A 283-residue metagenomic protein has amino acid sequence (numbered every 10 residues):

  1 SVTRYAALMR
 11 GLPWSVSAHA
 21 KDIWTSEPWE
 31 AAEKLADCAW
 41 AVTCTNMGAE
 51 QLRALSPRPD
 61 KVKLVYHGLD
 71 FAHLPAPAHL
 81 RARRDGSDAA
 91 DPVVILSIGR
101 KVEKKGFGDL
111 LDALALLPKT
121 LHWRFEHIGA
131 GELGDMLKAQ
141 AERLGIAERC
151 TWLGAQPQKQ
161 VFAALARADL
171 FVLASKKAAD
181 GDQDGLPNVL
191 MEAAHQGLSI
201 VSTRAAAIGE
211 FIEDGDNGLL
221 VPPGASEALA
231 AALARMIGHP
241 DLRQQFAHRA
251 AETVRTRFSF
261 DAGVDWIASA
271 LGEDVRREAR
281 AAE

Functional and structural regions predicted by a protein language model:
S26-E30, R53, L69-G86, A90-D91: Acidic anion/phosphate-binding donor-loop and adjacent secondary structure in glycosyltransferase catalytic cores
M47, G68: Carbohydrate-associated surface elements
G86-K105, L111-L114, E126: Conserved donor-binding/catalytic core segment of Leloir-type glycosyltransferases
M136-K159: Nucleotide-activated donor-binding/catalytic signature segment of Leloir-type glycosyltransferases, i.e., the conserved
A166-G181, L198: Acidic donor-binding loop of glycosyltransferase active sites
L190-H195, S199-S202, I212: Short hydrophobic beta-strand element within catalytic cores of glycosyltransferases and related nucleotide-activated
S202-G215, L219-L220: Short acidic/histidine- and often glycine-rich active-site loop of Leloir-type glycosyltransferases that engages
D214-G215, L219-S226, R235-D241: Conserved acidic donor-binding segment of nucleotide-sugar-dependent glycosyltransferases
